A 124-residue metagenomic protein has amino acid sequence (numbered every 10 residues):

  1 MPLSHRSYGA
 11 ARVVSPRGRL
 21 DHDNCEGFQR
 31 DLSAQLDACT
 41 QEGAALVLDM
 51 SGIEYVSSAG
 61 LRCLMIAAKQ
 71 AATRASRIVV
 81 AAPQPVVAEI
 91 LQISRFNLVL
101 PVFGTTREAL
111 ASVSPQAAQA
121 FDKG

Functional and structural regions predicted by a protein language model:
M1-S15: Short beta-strand/loop segment at the start of cytosolic alpha/beta domains
P2-L3, A45, V86, S114: Short leucine-rich amphipathic alpha-helices used at interfaces
R6, A81, F103: General small-molecule cofactor/ligand-binding pocket signal
G9-A10, G43, I66, V80 (+2 more regions): Residue-level detector of intrinsically disordered, flexible termini and proteolytic processing junctions
V13-S15, L48, F121: Short, flexible active-site loops
H22-L100: Amphipathic alpha-helical interaction surfaces in cytosolic regulatory modules
P101-G124: A charged, well-structured terminal subsegment
